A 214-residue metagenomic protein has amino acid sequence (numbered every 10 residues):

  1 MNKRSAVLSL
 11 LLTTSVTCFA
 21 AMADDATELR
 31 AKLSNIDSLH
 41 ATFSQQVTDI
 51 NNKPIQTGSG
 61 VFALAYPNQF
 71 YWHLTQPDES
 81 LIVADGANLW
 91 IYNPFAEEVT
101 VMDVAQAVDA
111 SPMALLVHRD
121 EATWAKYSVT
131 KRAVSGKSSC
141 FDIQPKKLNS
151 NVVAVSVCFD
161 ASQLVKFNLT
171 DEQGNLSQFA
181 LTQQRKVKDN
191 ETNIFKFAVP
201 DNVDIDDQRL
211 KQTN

Functional and structural regions predicted by a protein language model:
M1-L10: Bacterial N-terminal signal peptides that target proteins for export
S9-T17: Bacterial N-terminal signal peptides
C18-A23: Boundary at the C-terminal end of the N-terminal hydrophobic targeting segment
D24-D49, K53-I55, N93-V153: Flexible, processing/modification-adjacent segments and terminal tails in exported/periplasmic/extracellular proteins
I36-S38, T57-S59, P67, P77 (+5 more regions): Extracytoplasmic
V61-S111, G174-Q178: An acidic-aromatic
W124-S128, A133-R209: Gly/Pro-enriched, hydrophobic low-complexity segments that function as extracytoplasmic propeptides/linkers
